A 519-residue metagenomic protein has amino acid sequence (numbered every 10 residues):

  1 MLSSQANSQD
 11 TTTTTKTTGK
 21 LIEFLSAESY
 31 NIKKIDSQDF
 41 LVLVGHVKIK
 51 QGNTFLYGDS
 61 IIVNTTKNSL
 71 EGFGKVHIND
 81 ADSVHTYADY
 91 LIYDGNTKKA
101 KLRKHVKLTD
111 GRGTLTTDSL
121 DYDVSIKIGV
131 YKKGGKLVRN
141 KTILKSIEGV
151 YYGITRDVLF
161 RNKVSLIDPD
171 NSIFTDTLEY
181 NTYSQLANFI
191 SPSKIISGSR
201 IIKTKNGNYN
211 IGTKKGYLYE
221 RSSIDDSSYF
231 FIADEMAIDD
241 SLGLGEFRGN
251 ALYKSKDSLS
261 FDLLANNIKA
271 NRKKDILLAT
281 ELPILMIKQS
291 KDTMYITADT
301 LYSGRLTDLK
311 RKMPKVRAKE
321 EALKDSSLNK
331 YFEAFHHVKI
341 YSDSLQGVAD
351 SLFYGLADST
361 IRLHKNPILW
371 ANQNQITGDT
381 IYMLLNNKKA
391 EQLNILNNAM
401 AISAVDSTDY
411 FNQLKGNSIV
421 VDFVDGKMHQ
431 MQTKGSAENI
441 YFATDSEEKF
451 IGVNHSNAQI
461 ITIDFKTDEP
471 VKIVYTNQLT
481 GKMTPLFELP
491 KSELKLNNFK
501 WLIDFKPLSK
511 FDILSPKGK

Functional and structural regions predicted by a protein language model:
N7-K519: N-terminal amphipathic/hydrophobic interface segments
